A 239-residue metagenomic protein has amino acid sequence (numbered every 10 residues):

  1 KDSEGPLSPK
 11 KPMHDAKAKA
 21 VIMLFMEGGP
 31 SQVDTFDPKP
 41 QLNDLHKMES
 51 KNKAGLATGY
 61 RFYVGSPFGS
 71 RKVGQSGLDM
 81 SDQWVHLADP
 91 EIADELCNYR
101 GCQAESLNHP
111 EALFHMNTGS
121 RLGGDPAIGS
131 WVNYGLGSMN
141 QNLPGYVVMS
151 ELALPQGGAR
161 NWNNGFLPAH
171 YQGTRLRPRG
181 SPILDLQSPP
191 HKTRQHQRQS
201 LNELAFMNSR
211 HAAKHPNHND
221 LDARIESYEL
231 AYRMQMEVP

Functional and structural regions predicted by a protein language model:
K1-P239: Ligand-binding pockets and gating/stacking loops
